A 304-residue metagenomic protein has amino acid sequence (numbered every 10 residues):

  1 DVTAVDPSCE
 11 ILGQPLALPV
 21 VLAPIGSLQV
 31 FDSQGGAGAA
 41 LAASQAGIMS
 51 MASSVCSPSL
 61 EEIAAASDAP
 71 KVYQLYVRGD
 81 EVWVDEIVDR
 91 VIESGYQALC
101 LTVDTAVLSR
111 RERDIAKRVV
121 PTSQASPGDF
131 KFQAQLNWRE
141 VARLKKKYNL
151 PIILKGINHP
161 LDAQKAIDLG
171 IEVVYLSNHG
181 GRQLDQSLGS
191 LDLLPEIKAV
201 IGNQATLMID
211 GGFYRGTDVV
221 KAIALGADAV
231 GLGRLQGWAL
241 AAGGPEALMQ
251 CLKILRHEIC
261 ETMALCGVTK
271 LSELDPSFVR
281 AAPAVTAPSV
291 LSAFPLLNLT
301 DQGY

Functional and structural regions predicted by a protein language model:
D1-F31: Active-site-flanking structural segment that lines cofactor/substrate pockets
D1-G13, R111, R118-L136, E273-L274 (+1 more regions): An N-cap/entry alpha-helix motif that binds or orients negatively charged groups
L18-V20, A39-I48: A short, Lys/Arg-enriched amphipathic alpha-helix followed by its capping loop at the start of a domain
S27, A37-L41, E62-A66, G79-I209 (+1 more regions): Alpha/beta enzyme core
S33-G36, S54-C56: Acidic, serine/threonine-rich, low-complexity C-terminal transcriptional regulatory domains
S44-V84: A gly/proline- and charged-residue-enriched helix-loop-helix capping module
D192-Y304: Alpha/beta catalytic cores of nucleotide-metabolism and tRNA/nucleoside-modifying enzymes
